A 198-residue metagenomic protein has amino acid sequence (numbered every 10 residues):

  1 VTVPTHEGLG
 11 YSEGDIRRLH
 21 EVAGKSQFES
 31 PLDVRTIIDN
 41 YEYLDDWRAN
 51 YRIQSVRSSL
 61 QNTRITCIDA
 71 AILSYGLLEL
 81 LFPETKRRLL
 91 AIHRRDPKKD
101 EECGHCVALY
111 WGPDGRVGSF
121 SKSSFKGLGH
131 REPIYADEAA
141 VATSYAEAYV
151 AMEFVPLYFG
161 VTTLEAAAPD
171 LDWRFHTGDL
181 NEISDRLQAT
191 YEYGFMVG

Functional and structural regions predicted by a protein language model:
V1-G198: A structural boundary/capping signal
